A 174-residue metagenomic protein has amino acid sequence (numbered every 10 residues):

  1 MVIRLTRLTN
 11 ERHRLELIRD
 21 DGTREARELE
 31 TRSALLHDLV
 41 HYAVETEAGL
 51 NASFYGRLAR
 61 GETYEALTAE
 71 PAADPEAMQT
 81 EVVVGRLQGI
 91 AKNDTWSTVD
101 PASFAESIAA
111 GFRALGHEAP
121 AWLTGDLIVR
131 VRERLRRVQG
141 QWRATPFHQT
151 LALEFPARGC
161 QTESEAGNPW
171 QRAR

Functional and structural regions predicted by a protein language model:
M1-R12, L17, A26-R27, R32-L36 (+2 more regions): Metalloprotease/metallohydrolase-associated module, dominated by Zn2+-dependent proteases
D20-G22: Glycine-centered tight beta-turn/hairpin loop motif at sheet-sheet or coil-to-beta transitions
V44: Short active-site segment of divalent metal-dependent hydrolases/proteases that encodes the spacing between
